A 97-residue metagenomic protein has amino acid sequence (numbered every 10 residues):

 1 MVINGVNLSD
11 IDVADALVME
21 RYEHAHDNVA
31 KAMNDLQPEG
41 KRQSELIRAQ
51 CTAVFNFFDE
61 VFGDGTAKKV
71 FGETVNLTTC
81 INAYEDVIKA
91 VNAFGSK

Functional and structural regions predicted by a protein language model:
M1-S44: Short N-terminal mixed-charge amphipathic segments
V18, A53-V54, A67, C80: A general marker of short, structured functional hotspots
Q37-R48, K69-T74: Short, surface-exposed loop/turn segments at secondary-structure junctions
A49-C51, S96-K97: Noncatalytic linker/hinge segments flanking ATPase motor cores
Q50-F55, Y84: Short amphipathic alpha-helical coiled-coil/interface segments
T66-K97: C-terminal charged interaction modules
